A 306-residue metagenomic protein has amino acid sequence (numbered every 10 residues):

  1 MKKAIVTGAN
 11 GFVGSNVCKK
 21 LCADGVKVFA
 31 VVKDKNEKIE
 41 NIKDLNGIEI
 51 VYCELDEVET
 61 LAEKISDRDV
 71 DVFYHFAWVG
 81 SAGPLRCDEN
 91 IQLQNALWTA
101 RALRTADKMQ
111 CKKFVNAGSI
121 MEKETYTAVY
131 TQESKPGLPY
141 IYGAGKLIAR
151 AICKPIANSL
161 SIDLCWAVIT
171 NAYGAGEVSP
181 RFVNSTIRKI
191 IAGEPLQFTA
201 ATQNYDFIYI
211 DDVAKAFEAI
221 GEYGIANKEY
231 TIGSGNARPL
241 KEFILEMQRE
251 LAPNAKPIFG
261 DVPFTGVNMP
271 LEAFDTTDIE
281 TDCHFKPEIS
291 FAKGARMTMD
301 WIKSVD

Functional and structural regions predicted by a protein language model:
A4-D24: N-terminal Rossmann NAD(P)H-binding glycine-rich loop of SDR-like oxidoreductase domains
T7, V31, F73-V79, F114-I120 (+1 more regions): SDR active-site strand-loop-helix element
D44-E57: Rossmann-fold cofactor-recognition segment
E54-Q94: NAD(P)H-binding glycine-rich loop region in Rossmannoid oxidoreductase-like domains and their noncatalytic homologs
H75, A100-I141: Conserved Rossmann-fold NAD(P)-dependent oxidoreductase catalytic core, especially the SDR/UDP-sugar
K123-E124, Y140-I141, C165-F182: Flexible, glycine-rich beta-alpha linker
P139-C165, I191: Active-site Tyr-X1-5-Lys
I190, E194-D306: C-terminal substrate-binding subdomain of Rossmann-fold SDR/epimerase-dehydratase oxidoreductases
